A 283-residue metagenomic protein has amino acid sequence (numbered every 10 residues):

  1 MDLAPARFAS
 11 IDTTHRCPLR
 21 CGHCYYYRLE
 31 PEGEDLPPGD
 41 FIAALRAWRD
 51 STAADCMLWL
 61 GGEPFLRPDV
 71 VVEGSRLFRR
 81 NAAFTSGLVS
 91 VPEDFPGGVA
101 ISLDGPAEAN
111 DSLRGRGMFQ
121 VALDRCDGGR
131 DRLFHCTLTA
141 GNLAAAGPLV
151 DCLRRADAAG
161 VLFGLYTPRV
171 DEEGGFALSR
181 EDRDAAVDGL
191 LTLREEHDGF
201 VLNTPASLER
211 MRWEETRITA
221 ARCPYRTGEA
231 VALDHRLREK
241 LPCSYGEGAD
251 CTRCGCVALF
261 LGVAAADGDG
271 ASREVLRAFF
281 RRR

Functional and structural regions predicted by a protein language model:
M1-E93, R282: Conserved alpha-helical substructure of the radical SAM core
S10, T14-C17, T216, S244-E247: Residue-level signal for mature regions of secreted extracellular proteins and peptides
R28, G61, L103, L165 (+2 more regions): Residues that line or immediately flank small-molecule/substrate-binding pockets and catalytic motifs
D55, G97, A159: Conserved acidic residues
F78-A83, D94-S102, R130-F134: Active-site regions of enzymes building and remodeling cell-envelope glycoconjugates
S102, E108-V231, H235, P242 (+1 more regions): Radical SAM enzyme [4Fe-4S]-AdoMet core and its adjacent flexible, acidic and glycine-rich loops/tails across
A220-R283: Flexible mid-to-C-terminal extensions adjoining Fe-S/redox cofactors in radical SAM and related proteins
